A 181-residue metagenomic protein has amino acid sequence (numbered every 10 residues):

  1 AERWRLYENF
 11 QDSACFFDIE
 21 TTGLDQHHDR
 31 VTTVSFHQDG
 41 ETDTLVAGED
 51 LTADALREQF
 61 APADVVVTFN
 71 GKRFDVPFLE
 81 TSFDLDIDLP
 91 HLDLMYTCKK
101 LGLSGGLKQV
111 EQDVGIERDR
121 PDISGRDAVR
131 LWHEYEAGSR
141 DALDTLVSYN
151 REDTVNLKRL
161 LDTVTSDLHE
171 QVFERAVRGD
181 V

Functional and structural regions predicted by a protein language model:
A1-V31, F36-V181: DEDD superfamily 3′-5′ metal-dependent exonuclease/proofreading module
